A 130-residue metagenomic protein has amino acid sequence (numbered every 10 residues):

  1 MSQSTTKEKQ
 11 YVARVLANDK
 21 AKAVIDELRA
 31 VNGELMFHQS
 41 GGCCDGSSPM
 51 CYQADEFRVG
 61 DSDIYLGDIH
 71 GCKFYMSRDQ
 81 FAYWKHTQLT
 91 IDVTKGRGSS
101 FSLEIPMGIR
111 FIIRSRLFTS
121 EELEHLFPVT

Functional and structural regions predicted by a protein language model:
M1-T130: Domain-level signature for proteins that mediate thiol-based redox and metal-cofactor handling
